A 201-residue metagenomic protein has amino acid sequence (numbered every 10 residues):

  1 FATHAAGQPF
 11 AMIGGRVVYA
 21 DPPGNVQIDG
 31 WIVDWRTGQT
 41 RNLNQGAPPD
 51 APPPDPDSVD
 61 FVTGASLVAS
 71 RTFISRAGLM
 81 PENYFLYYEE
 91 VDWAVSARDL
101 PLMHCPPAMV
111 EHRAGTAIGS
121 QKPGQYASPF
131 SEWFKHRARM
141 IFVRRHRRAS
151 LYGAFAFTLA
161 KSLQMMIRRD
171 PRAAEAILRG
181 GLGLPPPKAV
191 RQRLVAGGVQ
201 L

Functional and structural regions predicted by a protein language model:
F1-G78, N83: Acidic/His-rich active-site region of diverse nucleotide-sugar glycosyltransferases
Y19, A108-E111, F157: Conserved beta-strand edge residues that scaffold enzyme active sites
V62, L86-D92, S131: Acidic donor-binding loop at a coil-to-helix junction in glycosyltransferase catalytic cores that engages
L67-V68, H104, W133: Short aromatic/basic micro-patch
F73-F85, V91-E111, T116-A117: Catalytic donor-sugar/metal-binding loop of nucleotide-sugar-dependent glycosyltransferases
E111-R137, P171: Nucleotide-sugar-dependent glycosyltransferase catalytic core
F130-R137, R144-L201: Non-catalytic, C-terminal membrane-associated alpha-helical segments of glycosyltransferases
